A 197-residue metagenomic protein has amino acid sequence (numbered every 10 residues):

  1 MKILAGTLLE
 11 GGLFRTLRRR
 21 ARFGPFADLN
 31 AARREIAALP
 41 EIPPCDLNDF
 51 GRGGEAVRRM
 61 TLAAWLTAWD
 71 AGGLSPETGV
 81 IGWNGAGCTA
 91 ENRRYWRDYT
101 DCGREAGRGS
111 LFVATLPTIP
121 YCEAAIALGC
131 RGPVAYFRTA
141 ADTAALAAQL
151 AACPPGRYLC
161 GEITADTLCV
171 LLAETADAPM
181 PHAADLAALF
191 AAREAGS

Functional and structural regions predicted by a protein language model:
M1-S197: Conserved "HGTGT" condensation-loop signature of ketosynthase/thiolase-family condensing enzymes that catalyze
